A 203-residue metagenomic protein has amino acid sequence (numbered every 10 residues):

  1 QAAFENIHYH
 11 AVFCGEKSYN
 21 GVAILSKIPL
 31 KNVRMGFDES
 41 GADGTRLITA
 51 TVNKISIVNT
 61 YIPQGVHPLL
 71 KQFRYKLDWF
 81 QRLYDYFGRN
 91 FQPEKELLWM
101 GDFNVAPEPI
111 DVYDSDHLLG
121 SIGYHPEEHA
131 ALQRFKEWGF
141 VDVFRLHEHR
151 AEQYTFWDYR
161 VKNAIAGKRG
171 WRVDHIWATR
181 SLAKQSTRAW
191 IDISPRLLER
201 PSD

Functional and structural regions predicted by a protein language model:
Q1, I57, Y86-P109, V143 (+2 more regions): Active-site beta-strand/loop signature of hydrolases that rely on acidic residues for catalysis
A2-E5, S26, E39, Q72-F73 (+2 more regions): Short, glycine/charged-enriched secondary-structure capping and boundary segments
A2-H67: Structured beta-strand-rich core segments of catalytic domains in phosphoester-bond hydrolases
K31, Y61-P63, N104-A106, E148-H149: Catalytic metal-binding/acid-base residues of hydrolase active sites
N32-G36, P109-D203: Metal-dependent phosphoester-hydrolase catalytic domains
D38, P63-F80, D116-S121: Surface-exposed cleft-lining segments at the edges of enzyme active sites
G41, K76-F91: Internal catalytic-core helix/loop-beta-alpha segment that presents or stabilizes conserved functional determinants
